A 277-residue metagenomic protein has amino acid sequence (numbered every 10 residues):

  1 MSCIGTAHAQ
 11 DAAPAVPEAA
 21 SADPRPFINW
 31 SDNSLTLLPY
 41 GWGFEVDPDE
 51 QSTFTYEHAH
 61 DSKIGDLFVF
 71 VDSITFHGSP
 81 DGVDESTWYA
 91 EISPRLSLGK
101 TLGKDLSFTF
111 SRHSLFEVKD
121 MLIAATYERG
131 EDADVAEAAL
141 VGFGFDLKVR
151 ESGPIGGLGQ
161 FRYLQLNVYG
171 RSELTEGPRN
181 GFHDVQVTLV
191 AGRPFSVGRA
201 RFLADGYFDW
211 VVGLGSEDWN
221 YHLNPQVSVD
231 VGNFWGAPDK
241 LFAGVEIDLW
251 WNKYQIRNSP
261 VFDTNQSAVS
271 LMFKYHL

Functional and structural regions predicted by a protein language model:
M1-N29: Cleavable N-terminal export/targeting peptides
S21-S31, I64-F68, G99-M121, V149-L164 (+2 more regions): Short loop/turn motifs that connect adjacent beta-strands in outer-membrane beta-barrel proteins
L37-G43, S73-H77, A125-E131, L147 (+4 more regions): Transmembrane beta-strands of outer-membrane beta-barrel pores
V46-E50, G82-W88, A133-A138, G177-D184 (+2 more regions): Replace "Gram-negative outer membrane beta-barrel proteins" with "bacterial and organellar outer membrane beta-barrel
Y56, I92, V141-F145, L189-A191 (+2 more regions): Membrane-embedded beta-strands of outer-membrane beta-barrel proteins, especially the hydrophobic/small aromatic
F70-R129, N220: Surface-exposed loop and membrane-interface regions of Gram-negative outer-membrane beta-barrel proteins
Y169-F242, Y275-L277: Outer-membrane beta-barrel transmembrane domain signature
N265-L277: Outer-membrane beta-barrel "beta-signal"
